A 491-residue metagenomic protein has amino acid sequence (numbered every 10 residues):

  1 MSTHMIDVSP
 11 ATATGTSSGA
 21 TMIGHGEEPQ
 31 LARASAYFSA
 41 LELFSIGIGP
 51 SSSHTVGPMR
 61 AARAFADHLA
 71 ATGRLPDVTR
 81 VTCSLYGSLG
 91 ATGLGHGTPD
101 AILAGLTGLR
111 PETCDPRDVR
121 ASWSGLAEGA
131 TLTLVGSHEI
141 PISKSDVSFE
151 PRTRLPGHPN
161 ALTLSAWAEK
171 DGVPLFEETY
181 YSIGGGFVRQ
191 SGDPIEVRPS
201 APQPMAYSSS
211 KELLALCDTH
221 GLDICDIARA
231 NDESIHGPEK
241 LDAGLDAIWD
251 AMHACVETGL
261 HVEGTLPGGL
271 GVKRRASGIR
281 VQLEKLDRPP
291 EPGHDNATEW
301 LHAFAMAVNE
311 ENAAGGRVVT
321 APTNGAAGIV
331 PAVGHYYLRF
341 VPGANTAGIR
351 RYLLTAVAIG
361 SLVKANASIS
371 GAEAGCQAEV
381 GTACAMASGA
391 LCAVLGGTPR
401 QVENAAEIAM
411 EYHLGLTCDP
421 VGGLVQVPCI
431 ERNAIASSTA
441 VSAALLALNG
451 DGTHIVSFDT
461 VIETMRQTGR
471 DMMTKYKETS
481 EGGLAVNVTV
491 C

Functional and structural regions predicted by a protein language model:
R33-I48, A64-F65: N-terminal signal-anchor module of multipass membrane proteins
F44-A62, A314-V333, C376-A385: Conserved phosphate/anionic-ligand binding catalytic regions in large, soluble enzymes, centered on
S53-A70, P331-G343, S388-G396: Alpha-helical support elements that line or immediately flank enzyme active sites and cofactor-binding pockets
G87-G129: Glycine-rich nucleotide/cofactor/substrate-binding loop typically near the N-terminus or early in the first domain
P111-P289: C-terminal regulatory domains involved in ligand/effector binding and gene-expression control
H236-G375, G483-C491: Accessory "access/gating" subregions that flank catalytic or transport cores
A344, T355, S361-A434, L446-I455: Hydrophobic alpha-helical bundle architecture
I455-C491: Extended hydrophobic packing segments that form well-structured cores
